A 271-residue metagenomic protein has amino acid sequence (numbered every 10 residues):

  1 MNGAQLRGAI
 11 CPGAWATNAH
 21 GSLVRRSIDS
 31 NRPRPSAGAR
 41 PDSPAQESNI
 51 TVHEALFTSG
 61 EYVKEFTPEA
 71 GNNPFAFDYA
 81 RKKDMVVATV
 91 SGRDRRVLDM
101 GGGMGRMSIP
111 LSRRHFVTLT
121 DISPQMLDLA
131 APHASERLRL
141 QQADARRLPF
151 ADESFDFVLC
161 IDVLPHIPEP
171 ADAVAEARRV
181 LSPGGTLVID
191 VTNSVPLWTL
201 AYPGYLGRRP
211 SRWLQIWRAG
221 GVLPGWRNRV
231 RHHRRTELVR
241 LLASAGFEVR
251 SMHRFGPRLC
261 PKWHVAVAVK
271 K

Functional and structural regions predicted by a protein language model:
R34, G38-S91: Conserved class I S-adenosyl-L-methionine
D94-G103: Conserved class I S-adenosyl-L-methionine
M104-R147: Class I SAM-dependent methyltransferase SAM/SAH-binding core
L159: A conserved beta-strand element that flanks and buttresses the S-adenosyl-L-methionine
A171-P183: A short glycine-rich, Lys/Arg-flanked "PGG" loop and its adjoining helix->strand segment in the class I
V188-Q215: Conserved class I S-adenosyl-L-methionine
V191, G221-E237: Acceptor-substrate binding/catalytic loop of class I
F247-P257: Conserved S-adenosyl-L-methionine
